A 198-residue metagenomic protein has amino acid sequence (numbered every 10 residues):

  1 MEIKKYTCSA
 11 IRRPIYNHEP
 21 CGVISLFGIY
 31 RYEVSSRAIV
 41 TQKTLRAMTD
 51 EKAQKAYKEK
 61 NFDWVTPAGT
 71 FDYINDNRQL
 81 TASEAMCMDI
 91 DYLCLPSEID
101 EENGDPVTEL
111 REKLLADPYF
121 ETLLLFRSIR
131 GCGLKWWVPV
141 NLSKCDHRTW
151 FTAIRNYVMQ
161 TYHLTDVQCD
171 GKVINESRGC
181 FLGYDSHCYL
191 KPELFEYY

Functional and structural regions predicted by a protein language model:
M1-E84, C94-N103: DNA replication initiation on ssDNA origins
E2-I3, E59, L115-L124, N156-D166: Structural alpha-beta junctions
I3-T7, I11, I15-E19, F27 (+2 more regions): Catalytic "initiation/cleavage/transfer" segments centered on a nucleophilic residue and adjacent nucleic-acid-engaging
A68-I74, G131-G133, D170, S177 (+1 more regions): Glycine-centered flexibility motif
Y73-R78, E112-L115, Y119-I129, D166-G171: Catalytic micro-motifs at enzyme active sites that drive phosphoryl/nucleotidyl and oxygen chemistry
M88, L123-D146, W150, S177-G183: Histidine-centered divalent-metal-coordination microenvironment in nucleic-acid enzymes
D91: Anionic group-transfer/hydrolysis microenvironments
E98-D100, G104, T108-K113, V140-D166 (+1 more regions): Helical (often loop-to-helix) elements that flank the catalytic cores of nucleotide-handling enzymes
